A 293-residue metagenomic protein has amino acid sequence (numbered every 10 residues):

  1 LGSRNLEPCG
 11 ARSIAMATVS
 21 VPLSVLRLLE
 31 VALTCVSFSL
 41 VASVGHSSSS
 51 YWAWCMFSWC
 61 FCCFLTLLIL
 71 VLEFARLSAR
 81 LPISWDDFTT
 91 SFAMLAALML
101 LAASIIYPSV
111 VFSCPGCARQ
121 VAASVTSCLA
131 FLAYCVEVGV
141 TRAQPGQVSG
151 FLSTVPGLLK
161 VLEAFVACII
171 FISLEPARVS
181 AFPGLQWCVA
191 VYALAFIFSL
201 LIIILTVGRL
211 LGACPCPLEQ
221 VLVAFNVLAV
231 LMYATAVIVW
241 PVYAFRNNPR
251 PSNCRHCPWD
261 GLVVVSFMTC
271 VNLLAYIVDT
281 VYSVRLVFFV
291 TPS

Functional and structural regions predicted by a protein language model:
G2-E30, S48-W52, C117-S124, A143-A164 (+1 more regions): Cytosolic juxtamembrane helix and N-cap/initiation of the first transmembrane helix
P8-V19, V41-C55, I83-D86, V111-A122 (+3 more regions): Juxtamembrane membrane-interface segments at transmembrane-helix boundaries in membrane proteins
L23-S37, V41, A53-V110, S127 (+7 more regions): Signature of small four-pass
Y243, S252-S293: C-terminal interaction modules of eukaryotic adaptor/scaffold proteins
